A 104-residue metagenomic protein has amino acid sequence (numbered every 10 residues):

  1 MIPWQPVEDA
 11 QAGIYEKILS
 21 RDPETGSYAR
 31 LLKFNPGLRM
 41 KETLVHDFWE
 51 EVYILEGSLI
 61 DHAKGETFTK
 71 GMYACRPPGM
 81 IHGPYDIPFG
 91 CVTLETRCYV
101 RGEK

Functional and structural regions predicted by a protein language model:
M1-G26: A short, N-terminal "cap"/entry segment at the start of jelly-roll beta-barrel domains of the cupin/DSBH fold
I14, P78-E103: Ligand-binding loop in jelly-roll beta-barrel domains
Y15, Y28-R30, F48-E50: A generic structural signal for short beta-strands and their flanking turns/coil linkers
E24-G26, F34-R39, S58, M80: Short, charged/polar surface micro-motifs in flexible loops or helix N-caps
T25-S27, A63-K64: Short, polar/acidic, helix-capping and beta-turn segments at strand->helix junctions that line the mouths
E42-H62: Glycine- and acidic-residue-biased ligand/ion/polar-headgroup-sensing regions
H62-I81: Short acidic-glycine-tyrosine-enriched beta hairpin
